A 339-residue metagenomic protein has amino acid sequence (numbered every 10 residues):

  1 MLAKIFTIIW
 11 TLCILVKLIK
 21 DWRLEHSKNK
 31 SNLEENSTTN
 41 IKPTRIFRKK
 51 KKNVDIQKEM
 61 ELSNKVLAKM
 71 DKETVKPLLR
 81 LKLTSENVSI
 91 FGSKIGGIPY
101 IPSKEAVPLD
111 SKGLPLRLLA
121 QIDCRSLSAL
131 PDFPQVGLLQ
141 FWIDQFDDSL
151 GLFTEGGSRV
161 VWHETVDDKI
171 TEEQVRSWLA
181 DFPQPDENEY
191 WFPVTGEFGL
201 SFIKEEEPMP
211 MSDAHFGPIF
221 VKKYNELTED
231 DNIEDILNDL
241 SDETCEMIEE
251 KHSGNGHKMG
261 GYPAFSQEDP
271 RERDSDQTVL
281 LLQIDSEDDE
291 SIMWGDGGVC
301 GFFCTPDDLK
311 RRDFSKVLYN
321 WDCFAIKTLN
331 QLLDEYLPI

Functional and structural regions predicted by a protein language model:
M1-E25: Alpha-helical transmembrane anchor segments and their immediate juxtamembrane flanks, especially terminal single-pass
V16-E35, K51: Transmembrane-cytosolic junction motif
I41, R45-I339: Preference for intrinsically disordered or flexible, low-complexity segments and adjacent hinge/connector residues
